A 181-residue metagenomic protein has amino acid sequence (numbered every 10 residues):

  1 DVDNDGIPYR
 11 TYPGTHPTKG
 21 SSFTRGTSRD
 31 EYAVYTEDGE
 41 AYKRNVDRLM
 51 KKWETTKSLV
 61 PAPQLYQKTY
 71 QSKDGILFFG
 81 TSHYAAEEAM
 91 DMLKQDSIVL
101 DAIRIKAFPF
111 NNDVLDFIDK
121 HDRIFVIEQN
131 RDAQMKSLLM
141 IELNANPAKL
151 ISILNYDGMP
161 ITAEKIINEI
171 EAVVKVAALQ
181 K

Functional and structural regions predicted by a protein language model:
D1-K181: Flexible, low-complexity linker and terminal segments
